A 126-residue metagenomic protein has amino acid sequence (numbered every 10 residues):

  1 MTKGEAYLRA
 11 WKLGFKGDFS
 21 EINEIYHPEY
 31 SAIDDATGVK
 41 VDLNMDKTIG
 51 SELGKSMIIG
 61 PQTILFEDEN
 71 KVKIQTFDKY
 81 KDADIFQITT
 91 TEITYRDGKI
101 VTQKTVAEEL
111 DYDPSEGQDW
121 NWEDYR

Functional and structural regions predicted by a protein language model:
M1-E24, P28, D119-R126: Short, low-complexity N-terminal intrinsically disordered segments enriched in polar/charged residues
E5, F19-N70: A solvent-exposed, acidic/Ser-Thr-rich amphipathic alpha-helical stretch
R9, K47-R126: A beta-strand edge to alpha-helix "cap/lid" segment located at domain peripheries
L13, A36-G38, K79-Y80: Short histidine/acidic/glycine/proline-rich micro-motifs that form metal- and phosphate-coordinating active-site loops
